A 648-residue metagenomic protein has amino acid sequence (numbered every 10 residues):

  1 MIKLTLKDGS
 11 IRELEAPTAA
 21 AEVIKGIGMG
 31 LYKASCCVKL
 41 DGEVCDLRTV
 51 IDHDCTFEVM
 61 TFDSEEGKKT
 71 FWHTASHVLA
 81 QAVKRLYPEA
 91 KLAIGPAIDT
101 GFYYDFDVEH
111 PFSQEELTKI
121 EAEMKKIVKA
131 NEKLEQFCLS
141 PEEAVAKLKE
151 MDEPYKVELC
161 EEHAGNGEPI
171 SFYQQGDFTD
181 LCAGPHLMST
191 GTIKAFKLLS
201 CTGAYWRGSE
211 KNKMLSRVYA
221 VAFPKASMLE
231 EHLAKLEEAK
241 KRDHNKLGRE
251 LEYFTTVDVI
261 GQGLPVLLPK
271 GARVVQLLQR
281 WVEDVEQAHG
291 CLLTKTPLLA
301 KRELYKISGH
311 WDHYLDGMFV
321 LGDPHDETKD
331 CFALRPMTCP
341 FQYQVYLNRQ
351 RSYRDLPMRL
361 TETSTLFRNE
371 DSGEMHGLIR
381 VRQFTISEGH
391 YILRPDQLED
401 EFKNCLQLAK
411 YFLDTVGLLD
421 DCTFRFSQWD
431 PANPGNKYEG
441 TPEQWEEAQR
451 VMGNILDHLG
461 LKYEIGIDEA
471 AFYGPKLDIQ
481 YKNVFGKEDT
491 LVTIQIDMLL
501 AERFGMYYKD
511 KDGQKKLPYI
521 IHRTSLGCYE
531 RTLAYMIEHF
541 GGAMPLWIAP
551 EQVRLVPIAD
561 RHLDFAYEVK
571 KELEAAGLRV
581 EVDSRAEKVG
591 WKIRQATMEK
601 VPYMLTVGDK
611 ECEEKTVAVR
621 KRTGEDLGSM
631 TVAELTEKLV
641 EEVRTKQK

Functional and structural regions predicted by a protein language model:
M1-K91, I98-K648: NTP/phosphate- and nucleic-acid-binding module
